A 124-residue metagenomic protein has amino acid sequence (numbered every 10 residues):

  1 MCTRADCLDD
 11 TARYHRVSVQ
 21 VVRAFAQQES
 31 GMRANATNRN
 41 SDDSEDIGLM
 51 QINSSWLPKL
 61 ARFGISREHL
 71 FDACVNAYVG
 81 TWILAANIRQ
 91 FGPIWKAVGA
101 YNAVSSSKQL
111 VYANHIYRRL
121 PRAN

Functional and structural regions predicted by a protein language model:
M1-N124: Catalytic glycan-binding domains that act on GlcNAc-containing polysaccharides
